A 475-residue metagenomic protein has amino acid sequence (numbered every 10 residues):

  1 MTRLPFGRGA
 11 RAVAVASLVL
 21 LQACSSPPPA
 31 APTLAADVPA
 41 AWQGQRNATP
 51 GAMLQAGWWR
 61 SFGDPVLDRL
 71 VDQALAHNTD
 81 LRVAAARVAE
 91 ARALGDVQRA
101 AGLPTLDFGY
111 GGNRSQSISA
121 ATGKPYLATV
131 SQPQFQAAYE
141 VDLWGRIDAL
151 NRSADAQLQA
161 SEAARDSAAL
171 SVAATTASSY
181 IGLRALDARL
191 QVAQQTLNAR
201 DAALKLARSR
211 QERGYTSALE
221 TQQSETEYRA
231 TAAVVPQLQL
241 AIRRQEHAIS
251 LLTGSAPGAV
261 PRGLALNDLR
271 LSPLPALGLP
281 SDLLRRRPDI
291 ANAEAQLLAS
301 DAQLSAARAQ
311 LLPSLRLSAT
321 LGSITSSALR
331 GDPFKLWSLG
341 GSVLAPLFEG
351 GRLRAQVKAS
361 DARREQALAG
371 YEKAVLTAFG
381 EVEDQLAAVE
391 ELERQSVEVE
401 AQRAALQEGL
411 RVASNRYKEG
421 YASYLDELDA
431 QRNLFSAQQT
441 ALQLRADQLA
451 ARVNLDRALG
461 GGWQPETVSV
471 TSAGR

Functional and structural regions predicted by a protein language model:
T2-A76, S131, D155, Q239-R285 (+3 more regions): Terminal intrinsically disordered/low-complexity segments used for targeting and assembly
S25-T176, L315-A319, L336, L347-V357: Short flexible linkers and secondary-structure junctions
V71, Q132-Q136, Y180, E225 (+3 more regions): Membrane-embedded beta-strand positions in outer-membrane beta-barrel channels/transporters
R82-V83, R99-A100, V141-A169, Q195 (+8 more regions): Sec/SRP-type N-terminal targeting helices
N113-S117, L252, G322-S326: Structural signature of outer-membrane beta-barrel domains
I147, A163-L279, A388, V412 (+2 more regions): Periplasmic alpha-helical coiled-coil/stalk elements that build and connect Gram-negative outer-membrane
Q211-Y215, Y417-Y421, A458, G462: A short glycine-centered flexible hinge/capping loop motif at secondary-structure junctions
G214-S217, A378, Q385, G420-Y424: Alpha-helical heptad-repeat coiled-coil segments that mediate oligomerization/polymerization in large
